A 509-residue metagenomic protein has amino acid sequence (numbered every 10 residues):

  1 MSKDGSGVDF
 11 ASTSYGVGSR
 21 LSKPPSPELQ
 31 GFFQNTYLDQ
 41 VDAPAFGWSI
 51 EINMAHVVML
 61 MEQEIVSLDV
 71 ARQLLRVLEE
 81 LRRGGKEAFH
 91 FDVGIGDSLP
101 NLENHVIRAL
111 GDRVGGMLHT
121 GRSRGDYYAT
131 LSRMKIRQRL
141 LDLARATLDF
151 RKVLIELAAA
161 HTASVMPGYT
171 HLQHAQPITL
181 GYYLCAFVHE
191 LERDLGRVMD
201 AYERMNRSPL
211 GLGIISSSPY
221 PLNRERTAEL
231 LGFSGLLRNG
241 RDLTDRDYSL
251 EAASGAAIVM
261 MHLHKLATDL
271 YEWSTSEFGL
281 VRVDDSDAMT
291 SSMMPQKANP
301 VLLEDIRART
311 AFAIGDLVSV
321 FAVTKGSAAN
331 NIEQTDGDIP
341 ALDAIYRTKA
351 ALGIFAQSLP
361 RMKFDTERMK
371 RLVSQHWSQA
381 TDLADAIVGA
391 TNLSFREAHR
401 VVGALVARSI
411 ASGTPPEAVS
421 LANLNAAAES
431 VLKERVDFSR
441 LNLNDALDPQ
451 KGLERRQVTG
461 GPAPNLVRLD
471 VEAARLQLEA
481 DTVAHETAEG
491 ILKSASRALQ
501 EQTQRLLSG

Functional and structural regions predicted by a protein language model:
S2-I52, M294-G509: Glycine-rich cofactor/substrate-binding loops
S2-S217, L222-R224, S286-T290, V301-L303 (+2 more regions): A helix-coil-helix interface module used to build multimeric assemblies and to scaffold catalytic/cofactor sites
H56, L60, V77-G84, H105 (+17 more regions): Generic, well-ordered alpha-helical scaffold segments in large soluble proteins
H56-V66, T179-Y182, A186, Y248-I258 (+1 more regions): Short, well-ordered beta-strand elements within core beta-sheets of diverse protein domains
D69-L75, D149, V198, W273-E277 (+3 more regions): Short alpha-helical "patches" and their helix-cap loops
L81, A88, L157, H161-S164 (+11 more regions): Hydrophobic stripe of amphipathic alpha-helices that form coiled-coil interfaces
A129-R137, A144-R145, A159, P167 (+3 more regions): Charged, flexible cofactor/metal-binding loops and thiol motifs
